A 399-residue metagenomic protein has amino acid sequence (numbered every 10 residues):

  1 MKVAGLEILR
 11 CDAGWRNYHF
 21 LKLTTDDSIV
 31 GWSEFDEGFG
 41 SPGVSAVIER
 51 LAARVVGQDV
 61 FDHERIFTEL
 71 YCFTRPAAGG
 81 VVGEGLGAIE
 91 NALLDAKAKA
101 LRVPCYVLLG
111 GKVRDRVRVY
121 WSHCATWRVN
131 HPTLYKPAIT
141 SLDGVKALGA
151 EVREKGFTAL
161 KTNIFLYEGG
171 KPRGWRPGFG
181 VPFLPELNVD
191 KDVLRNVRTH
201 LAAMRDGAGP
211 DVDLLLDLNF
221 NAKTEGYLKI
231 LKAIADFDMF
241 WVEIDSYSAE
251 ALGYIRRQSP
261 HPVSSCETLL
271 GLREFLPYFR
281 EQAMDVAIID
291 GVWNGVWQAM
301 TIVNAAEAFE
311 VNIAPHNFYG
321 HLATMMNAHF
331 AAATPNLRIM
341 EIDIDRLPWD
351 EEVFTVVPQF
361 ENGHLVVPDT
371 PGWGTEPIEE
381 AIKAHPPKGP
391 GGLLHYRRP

Functional and structural regions predicted by a protein language model:
M1-D36, R346-V353: Structured beta-strand/loop patches that form or line metal/cofactor-binding pockets in enzymes
M1-G14, V103-V117: N-terminal amphipathic alpha-helix/helix-capping segment at the start of soluble metabolic enzymes
V3, S28, L51, I89 (+8 more regions): Conserved, mostly hydrophobic/aromatic
L21, D26-D27, W32, A100-V103 (+6 more regions): Ligand-binding pocket scaffold of soluble enzyme catalytic domains
D26-L101: Metal- or metallocofactor-binding catalytic centers and their adjacent structured scaffolds across diverse enzyme
A46, L51-A53, R65, K232-W241 (+1 more regions): Shared catalytic-loop signature of beta/alpha-barrel
R116, Y120-I255: Metal-dependent enolase-superfamily TIM-barrel catalytic cores that perform enediolate-based chemistry
W373-P399: Extended hydrophobic packing segments that form well-structured cores
